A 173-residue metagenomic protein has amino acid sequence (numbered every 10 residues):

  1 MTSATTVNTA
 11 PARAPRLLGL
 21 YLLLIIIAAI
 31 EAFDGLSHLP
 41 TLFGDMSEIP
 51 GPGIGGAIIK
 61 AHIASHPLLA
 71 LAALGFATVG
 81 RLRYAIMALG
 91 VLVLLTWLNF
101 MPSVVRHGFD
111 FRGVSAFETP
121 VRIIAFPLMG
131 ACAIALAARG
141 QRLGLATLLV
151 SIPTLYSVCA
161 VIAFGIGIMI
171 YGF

Functional and structural regions predicted by a protein language model:
T2-F33, P50-G56, L74-G90, L143-T154: Cytosolic juxtamembrane helix and N-cap/initiation of the first transmembrane helix
I27-D34, V91-S103, P153-I162: Aromatic-anchored segments of alpha-helical transmembrane domains
P40-G53, R106-V114, Y171-F173: Membrane-interface interhelical loops and short amphipathic "cap" helices that link adjacent transmembrane segments
G51-A70, V114-L128: Alpha-helical transmembrane segments of polytopic membrane proteins
H62-L89, S103, L128-A137: Canonical alpha-helical transmembrane segments
G90-L136: Short alpha-helical packing/oligomerization segments
I123-F164: A generic hydrophobic-segment detector
V161-F173: Juxtamembrane boundary at the C-terminal end of a transmembrane helix
